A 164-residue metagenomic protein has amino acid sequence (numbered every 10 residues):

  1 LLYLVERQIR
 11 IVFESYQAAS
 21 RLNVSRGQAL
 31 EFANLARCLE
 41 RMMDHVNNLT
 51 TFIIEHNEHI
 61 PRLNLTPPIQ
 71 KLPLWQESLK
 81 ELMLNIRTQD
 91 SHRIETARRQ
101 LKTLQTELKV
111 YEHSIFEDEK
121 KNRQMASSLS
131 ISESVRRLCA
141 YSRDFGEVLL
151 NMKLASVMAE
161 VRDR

Functional and structural regions predicted by a protein language model:
L1-R164: Cytosolic, long alpha-helical scaffolding segments
